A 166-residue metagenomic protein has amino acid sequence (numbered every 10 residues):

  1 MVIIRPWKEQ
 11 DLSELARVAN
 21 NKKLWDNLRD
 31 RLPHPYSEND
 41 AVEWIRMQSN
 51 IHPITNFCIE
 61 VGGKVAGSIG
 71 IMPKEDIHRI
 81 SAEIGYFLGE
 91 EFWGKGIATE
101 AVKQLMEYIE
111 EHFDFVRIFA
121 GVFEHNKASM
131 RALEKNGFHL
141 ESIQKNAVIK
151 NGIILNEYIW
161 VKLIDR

Functional and structural regions predicted by a protein language model:
M1-S13, N20-N21, N56, E60-R166: Acyl-donor (CoA/ACP) binding surface of acyl/acetyltransferases
P6, R17, M47-S49: Short secondary-structure boundary/capping segments within folded domains
K23-I45: Conserved GNAT-fold acetyl-CoA-binding loop/helix
W44-R46, A147-V148: Short, P/G- and charge-enriched loop/turn segments at secondary-structure junctions
M47-H52, F138: Short loop/turn motifs at secondary-structure junctions and domain boundaries
